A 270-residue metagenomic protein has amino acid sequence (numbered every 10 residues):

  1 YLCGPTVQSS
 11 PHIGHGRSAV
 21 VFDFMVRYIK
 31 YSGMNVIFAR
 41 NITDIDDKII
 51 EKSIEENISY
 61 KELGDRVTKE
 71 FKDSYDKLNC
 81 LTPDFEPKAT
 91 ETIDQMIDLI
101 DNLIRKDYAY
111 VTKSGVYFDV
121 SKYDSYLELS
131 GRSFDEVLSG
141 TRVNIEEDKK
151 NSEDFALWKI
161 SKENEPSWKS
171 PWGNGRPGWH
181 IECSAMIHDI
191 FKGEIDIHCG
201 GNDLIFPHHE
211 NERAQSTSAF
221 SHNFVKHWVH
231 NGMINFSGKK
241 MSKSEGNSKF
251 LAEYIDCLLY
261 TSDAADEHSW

Functional and structural regions predicted by a protein language model:
Y1-N79: N-terminal, positively charged nucleic-acid-binding surface of large information/translation enzymes
Y1-Q8, F22-D23, Q95-S262, S269: Alpha-helical recognition segments enriched in aromatics with Gly/Pro capping that present substrate-recognition
H12, A39, P83-P87, H198-G200: Short catalytic-loop micro-motif centered on adjacent basic/acidic residues
G16, E62-D65, P87-T90, N174-P177 (+1 more regions): Residue-level marker of alpha-helix boundaries and capping positions
G33-V36, K77-D84, A109-Y110, E194: Surface-exposed helix-capping loop/turn segments at secondary-structure junctions
I42, A89, K159-S161, A264: Acidic catalytic patch
I42-D46, V67-F71, L81-M96, K113-Y123: Short, glycine/charge-rich beta-strand/loop segments that flank catalytic centers and engage negatively charged groups
E56-E62, K88, F250-E253: Secondary-structure junction/capping motif
